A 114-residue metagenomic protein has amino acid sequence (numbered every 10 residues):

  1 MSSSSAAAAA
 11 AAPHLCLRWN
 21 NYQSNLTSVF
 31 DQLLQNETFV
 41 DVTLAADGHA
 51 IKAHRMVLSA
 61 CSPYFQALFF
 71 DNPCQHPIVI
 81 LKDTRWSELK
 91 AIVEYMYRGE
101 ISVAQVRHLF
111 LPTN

Functional and structural regions predicted by a protein language model:
M1-S24, K82: Plant-biased recognition of short, low-complexity, intrinsically disordered N-terminal tails
Y22-N114: Canonical BTB/POZ domain core
